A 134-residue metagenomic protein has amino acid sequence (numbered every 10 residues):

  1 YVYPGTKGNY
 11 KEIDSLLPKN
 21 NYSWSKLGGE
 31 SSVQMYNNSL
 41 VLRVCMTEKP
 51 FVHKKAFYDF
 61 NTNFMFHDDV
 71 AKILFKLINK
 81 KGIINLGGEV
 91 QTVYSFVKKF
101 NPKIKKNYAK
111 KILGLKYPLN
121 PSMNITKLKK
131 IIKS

Functional and structural regions predicted by a protein language model:
Y1-K19: Active-site "gating" loop of Rossmann-like NAD(P)-dependent oxidoreductase/epimerase domains
V2, C45-K49, Q91: Conserved sequence/active-site signature of Rossmann-fold short-chain dehydrogenase/reductase
L17-C45: Active-site Tyr-X1-5-Lys
V41-I78: Substrate-positioning beta->alpha
T62-M65, G88-Q91, M123: Residue-level signal for the nucleotide or nucleotide-sugar donor/cofactor binding architecture
I73, L77-N120: Mid/C-terminal beta-alpha module of Rossmann-like enzyme folds, strongest in SDR-family dehydrogenases/epimerases
I125-S134: Amphipathic terminal alpha-helices
